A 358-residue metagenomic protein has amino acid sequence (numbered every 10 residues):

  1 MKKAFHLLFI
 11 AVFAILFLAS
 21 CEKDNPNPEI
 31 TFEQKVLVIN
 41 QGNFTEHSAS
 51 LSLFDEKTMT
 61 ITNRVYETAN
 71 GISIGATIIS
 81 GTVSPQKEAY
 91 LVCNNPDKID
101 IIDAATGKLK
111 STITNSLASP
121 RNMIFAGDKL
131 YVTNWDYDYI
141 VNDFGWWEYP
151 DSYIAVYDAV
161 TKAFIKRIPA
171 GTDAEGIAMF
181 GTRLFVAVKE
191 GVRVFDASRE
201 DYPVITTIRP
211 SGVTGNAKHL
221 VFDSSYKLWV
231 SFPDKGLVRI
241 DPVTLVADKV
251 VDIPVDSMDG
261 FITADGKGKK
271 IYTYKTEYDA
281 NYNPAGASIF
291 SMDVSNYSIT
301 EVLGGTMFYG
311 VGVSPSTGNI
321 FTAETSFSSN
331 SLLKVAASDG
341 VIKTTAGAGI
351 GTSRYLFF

Functional and structural regions predicted by a protein language model:
M1-L37: Bacterial Sec-dependent N-terminal signal peptides
N25, G75-T82, A118-G127, T172-G181 (+4 more regions): Repeated scaffold domains used in trafficking and secretory/extracellular systems, primarily beta-propellers
V38-E46, V83-S84, A89-N95, V132-E148 (+6 more regions): Conserved beta-strand positions in repeat-built beta-propeller and related beta-rich domains
A49-G127, Y139: Post-signal peptide N-terminal segment of secreted/secretory-pathway proteins
E56-T58, D103-G107, Y157-K162, D196-D201 (+3 more regions): Short loop/turn segments that connect beta-strands within beta-propeller blades
V65-I74, T112-S116, R167-T172, T207-T214 (+3 more regions): Surface loop/turn motifs at the tips and blade-to-blade linkers of beta-strand repeat domains
V160-K275: Acidic, serine/threonine- and glycine-rich low-complexity intrinsically disordered segments that serve as flexible
L333-F358: Blade-level signature of beta-propeller repeat domains, shared across WD40, Kelch, NHL, RCC1 and BNR/Asp-box propellers
